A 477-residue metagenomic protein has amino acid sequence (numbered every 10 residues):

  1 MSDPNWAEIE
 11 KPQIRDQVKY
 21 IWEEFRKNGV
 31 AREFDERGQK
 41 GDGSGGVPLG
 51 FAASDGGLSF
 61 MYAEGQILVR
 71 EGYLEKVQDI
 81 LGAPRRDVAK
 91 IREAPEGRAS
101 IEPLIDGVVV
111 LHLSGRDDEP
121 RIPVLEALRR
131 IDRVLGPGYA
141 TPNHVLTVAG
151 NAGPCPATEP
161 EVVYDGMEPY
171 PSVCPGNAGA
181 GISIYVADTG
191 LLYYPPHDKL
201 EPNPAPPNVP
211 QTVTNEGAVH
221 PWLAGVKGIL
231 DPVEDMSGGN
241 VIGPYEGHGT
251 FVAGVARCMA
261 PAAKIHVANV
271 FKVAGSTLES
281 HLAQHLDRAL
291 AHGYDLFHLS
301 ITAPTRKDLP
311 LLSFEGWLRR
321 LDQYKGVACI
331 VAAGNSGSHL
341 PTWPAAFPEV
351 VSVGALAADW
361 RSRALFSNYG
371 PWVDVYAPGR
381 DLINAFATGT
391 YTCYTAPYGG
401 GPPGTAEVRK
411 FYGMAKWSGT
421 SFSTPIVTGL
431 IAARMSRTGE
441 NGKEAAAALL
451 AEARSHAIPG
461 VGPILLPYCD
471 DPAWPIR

Functional and structural regions predicted by a protein language model:
S2, I101-S183, T189, P195-K199 (+2 more regions): Protease zymogen maturation seam
S2-V148: Inhibitory N-terminal propeptides of secreted protease zymogens
N143, N269, H298-T302, I330-A333 (+2 more regions): A cross-family glycoside hydrolase active-site/sugar-binding cleft signature
T158-K264, Q284, R288-H292, N384 (+4 more regions): Active-site core segment of subtilase-fold serine proteases
G176-G179, G254-C258, S276-L299, L309-I330 (+4 more regions): Mature extracellular/periplasmic domains of secretome proteins
D188, T342-S436: Extracellular S/T/G-rich loop segment that most often corresponds to the catalytic His/Ser-adjacent loop
A256-S276, G439-H456: Short helix-loop-beta-strand segments that form the rim/entrance of peptidase-like active sites
L290, Y294-T302, D308-L312, S436-R477: C-terminal subdomain of the subtilisin-like protease fold in secreted/lumenal serine endopeptidases
